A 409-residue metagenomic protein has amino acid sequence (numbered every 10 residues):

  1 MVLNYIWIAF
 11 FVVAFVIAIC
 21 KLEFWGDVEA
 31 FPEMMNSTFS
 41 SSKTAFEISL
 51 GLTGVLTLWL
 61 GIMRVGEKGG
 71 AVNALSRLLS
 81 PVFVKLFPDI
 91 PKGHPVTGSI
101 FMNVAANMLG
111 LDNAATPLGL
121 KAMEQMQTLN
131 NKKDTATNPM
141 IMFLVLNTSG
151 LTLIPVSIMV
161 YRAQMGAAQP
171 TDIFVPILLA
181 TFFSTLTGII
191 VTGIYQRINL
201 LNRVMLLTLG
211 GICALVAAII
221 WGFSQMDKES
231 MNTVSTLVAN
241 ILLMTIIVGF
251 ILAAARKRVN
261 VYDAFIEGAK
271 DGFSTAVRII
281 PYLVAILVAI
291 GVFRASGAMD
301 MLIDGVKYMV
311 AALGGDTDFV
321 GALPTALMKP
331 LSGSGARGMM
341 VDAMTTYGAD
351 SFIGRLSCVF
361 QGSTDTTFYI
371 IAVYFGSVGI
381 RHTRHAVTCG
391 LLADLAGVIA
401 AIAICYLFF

Functional and structural regions predicted by a protein language model:
M1-G54, A163-R294, A311-L313, H385-F409: Signature of multi-pass transmembrane helix bundles
V2, P91, G98-I100, T135-M140 (+4 more regions): Generic hydrophobic alpha-helical membrane-segment signal
V12, W59, K68, M108 (+7 more regions): Short glycine/serine/threonine-biased micro-segments
E29-T128, K257-T346: Membrane-embedded alpha-helical segments and adjacent helix-loop junctions characteristic of multi-pass solute
N36-F39, F46, P95-T97, K132-M140 (+2 more regions): Hydrophobic alpha-helical segments, principally membrane-spanning helices and signal/leader peptides
F101, A105, M140, M231-V234 (+2 more regions): Generic signal for short, ordered secondary-structure residues within or immediately flanking folded domains
A114-A115, A122-Y161, A167-R197, L323-F409: C-terminal transmembrane helix pair
